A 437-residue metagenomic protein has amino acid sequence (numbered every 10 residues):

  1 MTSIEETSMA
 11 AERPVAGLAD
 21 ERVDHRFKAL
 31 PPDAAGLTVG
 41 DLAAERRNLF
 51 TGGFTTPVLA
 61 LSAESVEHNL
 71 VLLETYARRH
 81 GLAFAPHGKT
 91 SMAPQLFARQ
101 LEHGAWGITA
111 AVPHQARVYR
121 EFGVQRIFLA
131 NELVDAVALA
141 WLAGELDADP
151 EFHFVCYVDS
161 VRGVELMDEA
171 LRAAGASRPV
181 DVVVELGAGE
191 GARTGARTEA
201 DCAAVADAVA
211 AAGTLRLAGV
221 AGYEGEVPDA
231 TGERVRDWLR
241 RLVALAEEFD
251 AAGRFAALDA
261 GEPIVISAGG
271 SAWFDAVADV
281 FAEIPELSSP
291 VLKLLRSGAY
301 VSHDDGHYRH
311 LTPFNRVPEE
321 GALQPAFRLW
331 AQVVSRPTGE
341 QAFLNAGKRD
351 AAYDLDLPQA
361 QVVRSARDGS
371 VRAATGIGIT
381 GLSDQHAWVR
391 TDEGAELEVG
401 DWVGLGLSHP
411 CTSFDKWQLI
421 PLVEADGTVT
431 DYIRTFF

Functional and structural regions predicted by a protein language model:
M1-G144, I433-F437: A charged N-terminal "starter" segment
I4-T7, T338-F437: C-terminal accessory subdomain/extension
T51-S62, R126-L129, D147-V155, T231-R236 (+1 more regions): Glycine-rich tight-turn/loop motif centered on a GG-T
V66, K89, Y119, V184 (+5 more regions): Conserved, mostly hydrophobic/aromatic
A85-G232: Active-site-proximal beta-alpha core segment in soluble small-molecule metabolic enzymes
G187-N315: Active-site loop/helix belt of alpha/beta enzymes
F274-A366: Active-site loop ensemble at the mouth of alpha/beta enzyme cores that anchors a bound cofactor
